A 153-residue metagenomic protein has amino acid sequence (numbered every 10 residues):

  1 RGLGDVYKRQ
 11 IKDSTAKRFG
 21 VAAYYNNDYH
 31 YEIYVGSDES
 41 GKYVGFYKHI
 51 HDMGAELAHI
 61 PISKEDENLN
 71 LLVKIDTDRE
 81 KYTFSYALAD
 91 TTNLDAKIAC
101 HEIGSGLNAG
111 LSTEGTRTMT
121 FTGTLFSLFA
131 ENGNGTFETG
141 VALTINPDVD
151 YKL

Functional and structural regions predicted by a protein language model:
G2-Y7: Short, small-residue-biased leader/transition segments that mark boundaries at the very start of proteins
I11-A16, N27-Y29, K81-Y82: Extended, low-complexity, turn-rich repeat/linker tracts enriched in Gly/Pro/Ser/Thr and Asp/Glu that occur
F19-F46: Glycan-recognition/cleft segments
Y24, Y47-H49, F84-D90, E131 (+1 more regions): Predominantly extracellular/luminal cell-surface or secreted proteins
Y29-Y31, M53-A58, T92-I103: Surface-exposed loop/edge segments in extracytoplasmic proteins
K48-L72: Short, aromatic/His-centered strand-loop micro-motif at the edge of beta-sheets
L69-T83, L88-A89: Localized edge beta-strand/strand-to-loop motifs within extracellular or lumenal beta-rich domains
G106-L153: Ligand-recognition surfaces built from glycine- and aromatic
